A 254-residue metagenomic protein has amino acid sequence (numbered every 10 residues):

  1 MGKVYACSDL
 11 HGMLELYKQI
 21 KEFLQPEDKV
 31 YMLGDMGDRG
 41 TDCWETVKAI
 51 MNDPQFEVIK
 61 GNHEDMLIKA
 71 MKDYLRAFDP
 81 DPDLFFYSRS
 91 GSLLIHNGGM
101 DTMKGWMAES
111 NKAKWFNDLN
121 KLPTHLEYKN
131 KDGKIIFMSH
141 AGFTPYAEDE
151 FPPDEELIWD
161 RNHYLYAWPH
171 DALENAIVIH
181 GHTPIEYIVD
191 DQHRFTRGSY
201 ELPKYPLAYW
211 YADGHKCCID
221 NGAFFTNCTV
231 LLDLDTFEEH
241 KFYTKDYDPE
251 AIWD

Functional and structural regions predicted by a protein language model:
M1-D53: N-terminal active-site segment of His-dependent metallophosphoesterases
K3-H11, I135-G142, C217-I219: Active-site-proximal beta-strand elements of phosphoester/diester hydrolases
A6, V30-M32, V58-I59, F137 (+2 more regions): Residue-level marker for buried hydrophobic side chains located in beta-strands that build the well-ordered beta-sheet
D9, D35, I50, G61-N62 (+5 more regions): Divalent metal-coordination and catalytic microenvironments
H11-E15, D38-T41, E64-I68, P145-Y146 (+2 more regions): Active-site environment of divalent metal-dependent phosphoester hydrolases
C43-Y128, G133-K134, Y166-A167: Active-site neighborhood of divalent metal-dependent phosphoester bond hydrolases
S110-D191: His/acidic metal-ligating clusters that form di-metal
P169-D254: Acidic, His/Gly-rich catalytic cores of divalent-metal-dependent hydrolytic chemistry
